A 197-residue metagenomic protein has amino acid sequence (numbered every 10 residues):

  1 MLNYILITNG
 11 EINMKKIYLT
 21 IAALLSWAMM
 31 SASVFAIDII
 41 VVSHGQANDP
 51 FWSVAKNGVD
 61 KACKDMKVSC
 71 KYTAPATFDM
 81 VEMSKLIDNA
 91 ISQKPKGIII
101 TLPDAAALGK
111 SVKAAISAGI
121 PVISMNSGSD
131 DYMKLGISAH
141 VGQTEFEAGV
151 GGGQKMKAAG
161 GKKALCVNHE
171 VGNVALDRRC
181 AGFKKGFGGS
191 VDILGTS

Functional and structural regions predicted by a protein language model:
L2-G10, K16-Y18, V34-S197: A residue-level marker of the well-folded mature domains of exported/periplasmic proteins
K15-K16, A28: A generic N-terminal leader/anchor concept
A22-S31: Bacterial N-terminal signal peptides
